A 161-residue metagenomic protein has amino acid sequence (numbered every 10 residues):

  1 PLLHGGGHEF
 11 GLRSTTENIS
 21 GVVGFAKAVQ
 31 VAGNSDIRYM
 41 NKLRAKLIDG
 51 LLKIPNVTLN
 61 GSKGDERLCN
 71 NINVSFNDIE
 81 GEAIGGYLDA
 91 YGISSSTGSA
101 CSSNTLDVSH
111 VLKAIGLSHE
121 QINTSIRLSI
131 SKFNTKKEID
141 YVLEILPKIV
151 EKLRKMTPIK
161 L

Functional and structural regions predicted by a protein language model:
P1-L161: Pyridoxal 5′-phosphate
